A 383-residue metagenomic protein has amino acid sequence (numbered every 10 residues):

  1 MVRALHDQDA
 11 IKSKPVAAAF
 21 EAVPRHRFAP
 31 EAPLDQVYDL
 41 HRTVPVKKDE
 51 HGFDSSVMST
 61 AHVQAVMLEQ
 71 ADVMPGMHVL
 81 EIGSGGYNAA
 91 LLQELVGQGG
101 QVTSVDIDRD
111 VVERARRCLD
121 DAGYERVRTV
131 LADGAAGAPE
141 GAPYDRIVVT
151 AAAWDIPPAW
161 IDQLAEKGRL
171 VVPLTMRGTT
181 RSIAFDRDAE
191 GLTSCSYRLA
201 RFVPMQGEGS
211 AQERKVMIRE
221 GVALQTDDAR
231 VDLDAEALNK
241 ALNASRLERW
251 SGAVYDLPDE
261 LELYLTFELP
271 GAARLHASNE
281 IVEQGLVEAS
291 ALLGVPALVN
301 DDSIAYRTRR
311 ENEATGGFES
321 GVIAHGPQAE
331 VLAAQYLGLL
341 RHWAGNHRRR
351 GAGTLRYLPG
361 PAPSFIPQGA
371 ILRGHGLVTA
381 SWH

Functional and structural regions predicted by a protein language model:
M1-I82, Y87-L95, V111-R116, D120-D121 (+3 more regions): Class I SAM-dependent transferase core
P24-R25, L170, G294, A344: Intrinsically disordered, low-complexity boundary segments flanking structured domains
L68-V171, T175-S182: Conserved nucleotide-cofactor-binding alpha/beta core module
W154-A289, G376-W382: Class I SAM-binding transferase module
D186-A189, L242-H383: C-terminal lobe and adjacent flexible extensions of AdoMet/dcAdoMet transferase-like proteins
